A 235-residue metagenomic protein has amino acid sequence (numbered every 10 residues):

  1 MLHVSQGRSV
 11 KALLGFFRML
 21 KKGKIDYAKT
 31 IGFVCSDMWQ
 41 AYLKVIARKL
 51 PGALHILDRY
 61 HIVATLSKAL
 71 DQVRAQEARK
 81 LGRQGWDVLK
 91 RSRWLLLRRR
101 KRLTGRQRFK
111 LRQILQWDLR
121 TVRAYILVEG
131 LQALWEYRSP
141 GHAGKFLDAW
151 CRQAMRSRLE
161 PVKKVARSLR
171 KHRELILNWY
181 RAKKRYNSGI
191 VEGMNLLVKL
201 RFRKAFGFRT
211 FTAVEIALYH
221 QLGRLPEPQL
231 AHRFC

Functional and structural regions predicted by a protein language model:
M1-K11: Glycine-rich phosphate-binding "P-loop"
K11-R18: Structural motif
R18-P51, Y60-A64, R83-C235: Acidic/histidine-rich catalytic cores and adjacent linkers of DNA breakage/strand-transfer/modification proteins
R48-L54, L70-A75: Short secondary-structure boundary/capping segments
L57: Active-site nucleophile and cofactor-binding loops and adjacent substrate-binding regions of central metabolic enzymes
I62-R83: Short alpha-helix plus adjacent loop in nuclease-associated cores
